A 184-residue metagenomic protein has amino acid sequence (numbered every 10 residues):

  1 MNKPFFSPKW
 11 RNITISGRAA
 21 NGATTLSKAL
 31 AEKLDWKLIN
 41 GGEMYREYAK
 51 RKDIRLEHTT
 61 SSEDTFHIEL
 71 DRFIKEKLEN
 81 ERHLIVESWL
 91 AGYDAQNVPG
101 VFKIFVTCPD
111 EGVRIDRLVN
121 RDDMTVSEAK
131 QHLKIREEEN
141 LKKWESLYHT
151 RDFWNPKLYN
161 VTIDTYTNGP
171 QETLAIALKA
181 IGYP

Functional and structural regions predicted by a protein language model:
N2-P4, S146-P184: NTP-dependent small-molecule kinase module
I15: Hydrophobic anchor at the beta1->P-loop junction of P-loop NTPases
R18: P-loop (Walker A) phosphate-binding loop of NTP-binding proteins
N21: ATP-binding Walker
T24: Walker A/P-loop
G41-N97, D110-G112, D123-E128, E138: ATP-dependent small-molecule kinase phosphotransfer cores that center on conserved nucleotide phosphate-binding segments
P99-R121, Q131-K134: Conserved phosphate-donor/acceptor-positioning beta-strand/loop module used by diverse small-molecule
